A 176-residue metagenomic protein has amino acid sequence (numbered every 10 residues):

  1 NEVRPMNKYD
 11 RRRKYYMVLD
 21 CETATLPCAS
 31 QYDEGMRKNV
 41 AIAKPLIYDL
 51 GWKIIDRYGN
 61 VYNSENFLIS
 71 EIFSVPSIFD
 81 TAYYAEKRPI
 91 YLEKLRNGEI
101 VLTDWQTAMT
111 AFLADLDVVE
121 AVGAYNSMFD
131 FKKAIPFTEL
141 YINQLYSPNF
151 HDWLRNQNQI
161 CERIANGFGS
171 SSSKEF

Functional and structural regions predicted by a protein language model:
N1-V3, Y16, S170-F176: Short intrinsically disordered, low-complexity coil segments enriched in acidic
V3, Y9-M17, C21-F131, I135 (+1 more regions): Conserved non-catalytic scaffold segment of RNase H-like nuclease domains
P76, N97, D104, L145 (+2 more regions): Alpha-helical protein-protein interaction elements
V122, N126, W153-N156, S171: Short, well-structured alpha-helical patches and their helix-loop capping segments that border functional surfaces
F129-Q159: Substrate-recognition/cap helix-loop segment adjacent to the acidic, metal-dependent catalytic center of Asp-based
N156-F176: Short alpha-helix plus adjacent loop in nuclease-associated cores
